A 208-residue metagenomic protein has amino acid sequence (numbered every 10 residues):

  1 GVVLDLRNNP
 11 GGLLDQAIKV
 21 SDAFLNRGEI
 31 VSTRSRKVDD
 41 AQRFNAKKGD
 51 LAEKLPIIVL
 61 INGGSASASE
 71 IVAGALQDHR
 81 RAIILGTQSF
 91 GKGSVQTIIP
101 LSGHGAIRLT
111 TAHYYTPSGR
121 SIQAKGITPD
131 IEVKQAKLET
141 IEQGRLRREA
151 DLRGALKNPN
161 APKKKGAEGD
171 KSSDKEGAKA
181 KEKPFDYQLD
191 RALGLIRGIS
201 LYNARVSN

Functional and structural regions predicted by a protein language model:
G1-N208: C-terminal "post-core" interaction segments
